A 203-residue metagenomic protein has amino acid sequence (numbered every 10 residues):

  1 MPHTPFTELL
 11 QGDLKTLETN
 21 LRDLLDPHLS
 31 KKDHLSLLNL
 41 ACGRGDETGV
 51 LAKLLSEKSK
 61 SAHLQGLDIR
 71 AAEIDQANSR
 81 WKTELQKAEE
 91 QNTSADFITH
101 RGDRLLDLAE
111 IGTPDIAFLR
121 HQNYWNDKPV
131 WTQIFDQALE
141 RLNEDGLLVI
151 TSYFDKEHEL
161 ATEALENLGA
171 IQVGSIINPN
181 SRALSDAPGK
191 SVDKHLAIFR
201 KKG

Functional and structural regions predicted by a protein language model:
M1-H28: Class I SAM-dependent methyltransferase Rossmann-like catalytic core, especially the SAM/SAH-binding loop
D33-G43: Conserved class I S-adenosyl-L-methionine
G45-G49: Glycine-rich SAM-binding Motif I of class I
A52-D96, D103: Class I SAM-dependent methyltransferase SAM/SAH-binding core
D107-A117: A short acidic, Gly/Pro-enriched loop at the edge of an enzyme's catalytic core that lines a small-molecule cofactor
W125-Q137: A short, conserved alpha-helix within the catalytic core of class I
D145-S152: Conserved beta-strand signature within the Rossmann-like core of class I S-adenosyl-L-methionine
L168-G203: Class I S-adenosyl-L-methionine
